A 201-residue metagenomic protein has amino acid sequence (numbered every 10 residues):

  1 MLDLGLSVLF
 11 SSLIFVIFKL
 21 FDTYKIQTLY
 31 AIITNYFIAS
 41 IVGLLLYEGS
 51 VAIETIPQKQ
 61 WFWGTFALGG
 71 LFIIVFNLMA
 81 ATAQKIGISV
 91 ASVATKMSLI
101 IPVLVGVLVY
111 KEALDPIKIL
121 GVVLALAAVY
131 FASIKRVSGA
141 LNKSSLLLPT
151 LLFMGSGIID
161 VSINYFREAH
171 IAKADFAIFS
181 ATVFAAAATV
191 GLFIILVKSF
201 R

Functional and structural regions predicted by a protein language model:
M1-F66, F76-K85, R136-L148, A187-R201: Membrane-interface interhelical linkers
L2, L20, Y30, V90 (+2 more regions): Residue-level recognition of membrane-helix boundary sites in multi-pass small-molecule transporters
S12, V16, L44, G69-N77 (+4 more regions): Hydrophobic/small/kink-forming positions within alpha-helical transmembrane segments of polytopic membrane proteins
F21, A31, T82, L108-K111 (+2 more regions): Hydrophobic/aromatic residues within transmembrane alpha-helices of multi-pass small-molecule transporters
Y24-Q27, L78-A94, I171-I178: Structural motif at transmembrane-helix junctions in multi-pass transporters
S98, L147-N164, V183-G191: Alpha-helical transmembrane segments of multi-pass integral membrane proteins
I100-L120, I195: C-terminal transmembrane-helix exit sites in multi-pass transporters
I117-R136: Hydrophobic transmembrane alpha-helices of multi-pass small-molecule transport proteins
